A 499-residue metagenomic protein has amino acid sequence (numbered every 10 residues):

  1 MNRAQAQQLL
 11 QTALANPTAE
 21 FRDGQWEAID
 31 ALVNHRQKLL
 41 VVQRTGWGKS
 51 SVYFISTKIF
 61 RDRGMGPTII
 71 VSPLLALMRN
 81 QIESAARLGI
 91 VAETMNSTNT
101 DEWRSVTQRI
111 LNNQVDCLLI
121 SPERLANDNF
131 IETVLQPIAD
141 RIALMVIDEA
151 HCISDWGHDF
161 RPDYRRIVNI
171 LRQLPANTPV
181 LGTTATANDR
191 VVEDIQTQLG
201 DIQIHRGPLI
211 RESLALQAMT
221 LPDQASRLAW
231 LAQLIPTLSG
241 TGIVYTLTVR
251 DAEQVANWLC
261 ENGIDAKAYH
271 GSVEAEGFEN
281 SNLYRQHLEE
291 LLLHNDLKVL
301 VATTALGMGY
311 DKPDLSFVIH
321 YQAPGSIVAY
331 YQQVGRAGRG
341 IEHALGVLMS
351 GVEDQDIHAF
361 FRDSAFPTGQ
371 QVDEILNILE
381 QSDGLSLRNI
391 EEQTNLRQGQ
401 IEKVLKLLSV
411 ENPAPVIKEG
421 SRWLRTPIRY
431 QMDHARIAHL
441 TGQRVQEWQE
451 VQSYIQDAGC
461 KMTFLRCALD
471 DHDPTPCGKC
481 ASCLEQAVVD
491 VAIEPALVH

Functional and structural regions predicted by a protein language model:
R3, Q8-A13, D23-S50, T57-R61 (+4 more regions): Helicase motor core with emphasis on the C-terminal RecA-like subdomain
A13-P17, E276, Q393, V451: Alpha-helix C-capping/helix-to-loop hinge sites
T18-R22: Short acidic-aromatic active-site loops that bind/stabilize oxyanions
L39, F54, K58, G384-L385 (+1 more regions): Hydrophobic transmembrane signal anchors and adjacent membrane-proximal interface regions, especially in viral
V52-Y53, H499: N-terminal low-hydrophobic presequence detector
L297, I319, A323-Y331, G338-H499: C-terminal accessory region of SF2 helicases/translocases
